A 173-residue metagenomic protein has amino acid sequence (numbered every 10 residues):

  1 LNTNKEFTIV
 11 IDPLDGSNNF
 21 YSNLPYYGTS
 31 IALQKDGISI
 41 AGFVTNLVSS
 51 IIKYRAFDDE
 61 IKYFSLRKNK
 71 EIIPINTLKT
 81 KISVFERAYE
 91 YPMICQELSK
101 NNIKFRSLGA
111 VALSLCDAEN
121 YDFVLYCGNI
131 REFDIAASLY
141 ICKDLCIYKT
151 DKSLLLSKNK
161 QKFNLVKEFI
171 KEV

Functional and structural regions predicted by a protein language model:
L1, G42, E60, G109-A112: Glycine-centered flexibility motif
L1-N2, I135: Conserved PLP phosphate-binding loop immediately N-terminal to the Schiff-base lysine helix in PLP-dependent enzymes
N2-F7, E119-N120: A short, glycine/Asx- and small/polar-enriched loop/turn that sits immediately N-terminal to a beta-strand
K5-D58: DPxDG-like acidic metal-binding loop motif
I38, S49-S50, K62, E90 (+1 more regions): Generic "edge-of-domain/loop-turn" microfeature
T45-L78: ATP-dependent small-molecule kinase catalytic core of the GHMP/sugar-kinase superfamily and closely related
P74-V173: An extended, acidic
